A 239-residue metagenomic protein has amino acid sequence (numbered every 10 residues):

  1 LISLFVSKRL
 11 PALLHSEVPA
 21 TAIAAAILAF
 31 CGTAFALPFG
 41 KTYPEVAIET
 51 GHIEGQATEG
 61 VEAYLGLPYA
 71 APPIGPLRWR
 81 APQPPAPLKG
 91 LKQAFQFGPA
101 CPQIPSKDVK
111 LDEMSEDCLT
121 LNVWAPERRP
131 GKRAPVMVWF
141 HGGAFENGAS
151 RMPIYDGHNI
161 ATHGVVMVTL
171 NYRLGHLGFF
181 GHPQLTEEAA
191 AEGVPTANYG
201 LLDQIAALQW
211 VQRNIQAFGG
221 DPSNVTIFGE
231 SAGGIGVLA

Functional and structural regions predicted by a protein language model:
L1-S16: N-terminal secretory signal peptides that target proteins for export/translocation
A20-T33: Bacterial N-terminal signal peptides
A36-Y199: Non-catalytic accessory segments of hydrolases
L121, N214, F228-S231: Serine-hydrolase catalytic core recognition
G157-A161, I205-Q212, L238: Short, well-ordered alpha-helical packing segments
G193-I215: Alpha/beta-hydrolase active-site loop
G219-E230: Alpha/beta-hydrolase fold nucleophile elbow
E230-A239: Glycine-rich nucleophile elbow surrounding the catalytic serine of serine-hydrolase chemistry
